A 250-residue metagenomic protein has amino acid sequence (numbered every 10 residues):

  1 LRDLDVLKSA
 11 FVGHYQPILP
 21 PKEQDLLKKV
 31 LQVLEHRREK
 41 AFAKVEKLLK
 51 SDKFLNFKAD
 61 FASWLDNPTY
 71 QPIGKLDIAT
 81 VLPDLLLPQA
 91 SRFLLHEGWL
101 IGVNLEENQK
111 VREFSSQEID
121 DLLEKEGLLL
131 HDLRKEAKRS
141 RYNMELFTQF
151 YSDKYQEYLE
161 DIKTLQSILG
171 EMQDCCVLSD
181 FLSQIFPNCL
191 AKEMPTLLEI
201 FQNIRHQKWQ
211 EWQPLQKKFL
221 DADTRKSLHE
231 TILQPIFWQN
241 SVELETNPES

Functional and structural regions predicted by a protein language model:
L1-S250: Cationic, histidine-enriched alpha-helical/coil surfaces that engage anionic ligands
